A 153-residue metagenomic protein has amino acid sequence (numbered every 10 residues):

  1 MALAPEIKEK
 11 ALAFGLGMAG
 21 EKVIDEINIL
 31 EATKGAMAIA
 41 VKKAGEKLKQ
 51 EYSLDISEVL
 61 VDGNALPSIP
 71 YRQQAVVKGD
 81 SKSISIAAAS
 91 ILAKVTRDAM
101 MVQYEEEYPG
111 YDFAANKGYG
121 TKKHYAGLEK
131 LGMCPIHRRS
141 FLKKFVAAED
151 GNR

Functional and structural regions predicted by a protein language model:
M1-R153: RNase H-like, Mg2+-dependent phosphodiesterase core, and more generally RNA phosphate-backbone-engaging helix-loop
